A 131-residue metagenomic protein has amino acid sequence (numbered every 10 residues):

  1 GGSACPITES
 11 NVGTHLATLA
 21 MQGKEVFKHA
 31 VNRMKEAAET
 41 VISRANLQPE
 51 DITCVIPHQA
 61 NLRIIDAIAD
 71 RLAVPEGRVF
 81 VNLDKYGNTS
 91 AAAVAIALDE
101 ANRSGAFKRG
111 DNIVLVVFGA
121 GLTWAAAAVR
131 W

Functional and structural regions predicted by a protein language model:
G1-L83: Hydrophobic pocket-lining "lid/loop/helix" segments that shape and contact the acyl-thioester
V31, A91-A95, A126: Conserved strand-to-helix beginnings and helix N-cap segments that scaffold or border functional pockets
A38, V94-A101: Buried hydrophobic packing segments
N61-R63, Y86-N88, L122: Short Gly/Pro-enriched loop/turn and capping motifs at secondary-structure junctions
R71, P75, Y86, E100-S104: Hydrophobic alpha-helical segments
N82-S90, V94: Active-site-adjacent helical/loop segments in soluble small-molecule enzymes
L98-W131: Conserved beta-strand-centric core segments of catalytic alpha/beta enzyme folds
